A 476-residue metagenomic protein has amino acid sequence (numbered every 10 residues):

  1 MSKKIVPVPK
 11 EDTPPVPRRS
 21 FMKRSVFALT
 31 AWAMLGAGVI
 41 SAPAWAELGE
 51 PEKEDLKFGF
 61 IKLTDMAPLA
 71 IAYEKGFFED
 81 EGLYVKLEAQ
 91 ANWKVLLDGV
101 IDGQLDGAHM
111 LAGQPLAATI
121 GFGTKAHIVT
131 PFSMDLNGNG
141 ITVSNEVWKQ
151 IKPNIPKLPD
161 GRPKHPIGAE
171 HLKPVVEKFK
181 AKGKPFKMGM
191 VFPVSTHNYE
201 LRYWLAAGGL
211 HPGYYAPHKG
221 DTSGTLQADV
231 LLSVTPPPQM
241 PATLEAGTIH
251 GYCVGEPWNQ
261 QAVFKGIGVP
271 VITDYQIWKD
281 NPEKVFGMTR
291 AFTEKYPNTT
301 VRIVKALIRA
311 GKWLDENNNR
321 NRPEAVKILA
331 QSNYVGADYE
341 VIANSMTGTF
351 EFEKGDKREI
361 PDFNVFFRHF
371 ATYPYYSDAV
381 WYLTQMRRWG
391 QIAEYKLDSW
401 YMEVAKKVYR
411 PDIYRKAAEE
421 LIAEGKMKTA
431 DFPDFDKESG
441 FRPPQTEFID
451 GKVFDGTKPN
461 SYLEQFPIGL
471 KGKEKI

Functional and structural regions predicted by a protein language model:
M1-S20, A31-G38, P43: N-terminal secretory signal peptides
R24-A28: Sec-dependent signal peptide recognition, specifically the positively charged N-region followed immediately by
E47-S233, E245-D280: Short, glycine-/small- and polar/acidic-enriched structural segments that line small-molecule recognition paths
I141-T142, V285-M288, F292-T293: Short glycine- and hydrophobic/aromatic-rich loop-to-beta-strand nucleating segment in the catalytic cores
E294-D412: Secondary-structure end/capping motifs
V380-I476: Conserved C-terminal helix/tail region of periplasmic/extracytoplasmic solute-binding proteins
